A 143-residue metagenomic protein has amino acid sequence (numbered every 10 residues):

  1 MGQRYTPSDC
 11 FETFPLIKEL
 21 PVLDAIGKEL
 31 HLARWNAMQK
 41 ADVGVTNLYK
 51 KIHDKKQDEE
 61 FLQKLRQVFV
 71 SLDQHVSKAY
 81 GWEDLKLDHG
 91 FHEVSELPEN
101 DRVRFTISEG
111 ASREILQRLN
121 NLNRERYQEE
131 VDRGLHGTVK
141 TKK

Functional and structural regions predicted by a protein language model:
M1-K143: S-adenosyl-L-methionine
